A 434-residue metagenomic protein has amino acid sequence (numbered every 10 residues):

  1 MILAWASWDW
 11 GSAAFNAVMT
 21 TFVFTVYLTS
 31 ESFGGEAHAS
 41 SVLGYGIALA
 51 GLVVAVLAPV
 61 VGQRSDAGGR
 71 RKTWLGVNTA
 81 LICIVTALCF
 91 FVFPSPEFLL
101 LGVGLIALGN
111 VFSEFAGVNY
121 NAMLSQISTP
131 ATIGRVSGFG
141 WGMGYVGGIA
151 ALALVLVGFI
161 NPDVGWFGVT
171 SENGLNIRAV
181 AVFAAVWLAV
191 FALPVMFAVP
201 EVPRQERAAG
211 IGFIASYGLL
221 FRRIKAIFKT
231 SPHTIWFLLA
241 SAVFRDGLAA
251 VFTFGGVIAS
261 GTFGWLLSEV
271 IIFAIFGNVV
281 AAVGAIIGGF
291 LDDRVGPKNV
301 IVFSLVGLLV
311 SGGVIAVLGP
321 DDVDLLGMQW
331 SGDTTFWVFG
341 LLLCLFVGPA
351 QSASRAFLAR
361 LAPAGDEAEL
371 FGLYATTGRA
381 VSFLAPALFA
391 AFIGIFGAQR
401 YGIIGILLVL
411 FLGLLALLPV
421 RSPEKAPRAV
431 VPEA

Functional and structural regions predicted by a protein language model:
I2, P200-L239, T262: Juxtamembrane intracellular "pre-TM" segments in multi-pass secondary transporters
A17-S40, T253-V270: Short amphipathic helix-loop junctions that connect adjacent transmembrane helices in Major Facilitator Superfamily/SLC
E36-A39, V157-V186, W330-D333, A391-L410: A membrane-interface helix-boundary motif in multi-pass transporters
L43-Q63, L152, I275-I287: Central cavity-lining transmembrane alpha-helices of secondary-active solute carriers, predominantly the Major
V56-R70, V283-P297, I393: Helix-to-loop junctions at the C-terminal end of transmembrane segments in multipass secondary transporters
S65-A80, D293-L308: Cytoplasmic membrane-interface "Motif A"-like loop-to-helix N-cap segments of 12-TM Major Facilitator Superfamily
T79-P96, V306-Q329: C-terminal ends and interior cores of transmembrane alpha-helices in multi-pass membrane transporters/permeases
V85, V92, E97-A116, V243 (+1 more regions): Hydrophobic core of transmembrane alpha-helices in multi-pass small-molecule transporters, especially MFS/SLC-type
